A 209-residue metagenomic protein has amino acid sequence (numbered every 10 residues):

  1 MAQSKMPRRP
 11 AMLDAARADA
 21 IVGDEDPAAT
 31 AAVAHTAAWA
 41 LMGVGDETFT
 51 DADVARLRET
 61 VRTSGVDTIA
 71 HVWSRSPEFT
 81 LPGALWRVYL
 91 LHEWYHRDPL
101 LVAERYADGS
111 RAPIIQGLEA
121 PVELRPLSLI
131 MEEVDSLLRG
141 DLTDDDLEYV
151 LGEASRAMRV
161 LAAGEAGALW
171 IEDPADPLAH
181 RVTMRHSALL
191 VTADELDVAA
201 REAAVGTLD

Functional and structural regions predicted by a protein language model:
M1-L85, Y89-E93: N-terminal domain-start signal
H71, R87, H96-D209: A contiguous, surface-oriented mixed alpha/beta subdomain in the mid-to-C-terminal portion of proteins that forms
